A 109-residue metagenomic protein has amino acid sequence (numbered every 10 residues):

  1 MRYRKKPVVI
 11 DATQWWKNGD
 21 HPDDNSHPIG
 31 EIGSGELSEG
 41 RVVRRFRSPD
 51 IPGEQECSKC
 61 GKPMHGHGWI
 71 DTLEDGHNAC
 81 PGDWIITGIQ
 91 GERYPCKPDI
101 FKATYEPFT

Functional and structural regions predicted by a protein language model:
M1-T72: N-terminal domain-onset segments
D71-T109: Short, compact, well-ordered microdomains
